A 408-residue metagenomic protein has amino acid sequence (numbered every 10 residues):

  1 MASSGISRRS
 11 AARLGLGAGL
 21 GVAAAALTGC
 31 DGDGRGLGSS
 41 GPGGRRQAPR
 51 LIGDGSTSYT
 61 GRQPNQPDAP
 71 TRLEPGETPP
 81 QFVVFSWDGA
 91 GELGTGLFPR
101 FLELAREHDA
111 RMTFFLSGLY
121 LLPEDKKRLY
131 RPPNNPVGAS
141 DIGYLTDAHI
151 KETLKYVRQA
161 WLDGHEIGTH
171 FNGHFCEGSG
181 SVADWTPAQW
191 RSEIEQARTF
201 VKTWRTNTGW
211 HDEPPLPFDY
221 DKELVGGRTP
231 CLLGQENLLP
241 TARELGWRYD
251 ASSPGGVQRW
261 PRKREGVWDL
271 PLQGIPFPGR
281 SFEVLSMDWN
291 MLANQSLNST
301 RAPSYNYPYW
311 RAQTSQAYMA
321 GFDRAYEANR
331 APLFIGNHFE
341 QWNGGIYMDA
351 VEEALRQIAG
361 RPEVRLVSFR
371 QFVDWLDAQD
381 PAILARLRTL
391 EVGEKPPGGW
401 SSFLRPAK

Functional and structural regions predicted by a protein language model:
M1-S7, A18-A25: N-terminal secretory signal peptides
A25-R45: C-terminal region of N-terminal signal peptides and the immediate post-cleavage residues of exported proteins
G43-S58, R131-D147, E213-N329, D380-E391 (+1 more regions): Active-site-adjacent pocket scaffolds in enzyme catalytic domains
L51-E166, G173-E177, F200, N207-P240 (+5 more regions): Active-site beta->alpha N-cap acidic-glycine motif
S56-Y59, Q63-Q66, T113, Y249-P261 (+1 more regions): C-terminal domain-boundary segment and adjacent tail
G94, F98, T153, W190 (+3 more regions): Aromatic/hydrophobic pocket-lining residues that form the small-molecule binding cavity in soluble enzyme cores
G178-I194: Active-site cleft segment of glycoside hydrolase catalytic domains centered on the general acid/base Glu
W190-W204: An active-site-proximal "capping" alpha-helix that borders the catalytic cofactor pocket
